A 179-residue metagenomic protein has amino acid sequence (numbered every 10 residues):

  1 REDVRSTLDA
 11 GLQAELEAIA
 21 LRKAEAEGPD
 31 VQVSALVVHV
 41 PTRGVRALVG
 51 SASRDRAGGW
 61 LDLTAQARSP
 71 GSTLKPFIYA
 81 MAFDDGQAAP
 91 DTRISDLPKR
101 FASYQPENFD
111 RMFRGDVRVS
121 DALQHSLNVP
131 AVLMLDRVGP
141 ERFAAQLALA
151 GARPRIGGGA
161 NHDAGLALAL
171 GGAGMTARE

Functional and structural regions predicted by a protein language model:
R1, A88-A144, G165: Conserved catalytic neighborhood of penicillin-recognizing serine enzymes
R1-E27: Conserved, well-ordered alpha-helix/loop/beta-strand core segments that scaffold catalytic motifs
L16, R43, L63-I94, A122: Active-site SXXK
I19-A20, V40-R46, P76-D84, A173-E179: Active-site-proximal alpha-helical segments within enzyme catalytic domains
G28-A57: A short, well-structured edge-of-sheet supersecondary motif
R54-Q66: A short, polar/charged loop-to-alpha-helix boundary motif
V138-G157: Short, charged, amphipathic alpha-helices and their helix-cap/turn boundaries
P154-E179: Active-site-proximal helix/loop microenvironment of the serine DD-peptidase/beta-lactamase transpeptidase fold
